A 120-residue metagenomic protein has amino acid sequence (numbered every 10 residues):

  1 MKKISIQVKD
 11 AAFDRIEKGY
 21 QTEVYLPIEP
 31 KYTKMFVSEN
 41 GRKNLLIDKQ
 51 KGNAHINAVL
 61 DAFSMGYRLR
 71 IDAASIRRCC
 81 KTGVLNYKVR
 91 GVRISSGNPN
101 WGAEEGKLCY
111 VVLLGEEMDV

Functional and structural regions predicted by a protein language model:
K2-K3, Q7-V120: Structured alpha/beta reader/binder surfaces that contact nucleic acids or chromatin modification marks
